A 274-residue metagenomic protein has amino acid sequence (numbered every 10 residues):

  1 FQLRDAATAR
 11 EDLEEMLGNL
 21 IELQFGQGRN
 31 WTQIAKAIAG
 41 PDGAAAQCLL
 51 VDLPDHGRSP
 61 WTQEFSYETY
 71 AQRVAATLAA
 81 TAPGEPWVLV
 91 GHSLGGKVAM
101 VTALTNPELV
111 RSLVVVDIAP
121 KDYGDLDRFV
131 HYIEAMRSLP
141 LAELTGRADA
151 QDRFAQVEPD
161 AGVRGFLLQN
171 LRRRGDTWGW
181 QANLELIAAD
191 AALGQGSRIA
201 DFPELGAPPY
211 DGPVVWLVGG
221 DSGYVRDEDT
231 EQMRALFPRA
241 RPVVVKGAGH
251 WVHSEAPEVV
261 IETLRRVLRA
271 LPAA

Functional and structural regions predicted by a protein language model:
Q24-K36: The serine-hydrolase catalytic nucleophile loop
A35, A39, A46-V90, E262-R265: Active-site loop/oxyanion-hole signature of alpha/beta-hydrolase fold enzymes
D52-G57, A119, A248-G249: Short beta-to-alpha linker loops that shape the active-site pocket of alpha/beta-hydrolase fold enzymes
G91, G95, A99: Gly/Ala-rich beta-loop-alpha elbow adjacent to hydrolase catalytic centers
V101-L104, L109-G146: Flexible "cap/lid" loop of the alpha/beta hydrolase fold
L141-I199: Conserved alpha/beta-hydrolase catalytic His-Asp/Glu region
G175-L236, R241-V244: Conserved serine/cysteine hydrolase catalytic core
R239-A274: Catalytic active-site module of serine/aspartate enzymes centered on a nucleophile-bearing elbow/loop
